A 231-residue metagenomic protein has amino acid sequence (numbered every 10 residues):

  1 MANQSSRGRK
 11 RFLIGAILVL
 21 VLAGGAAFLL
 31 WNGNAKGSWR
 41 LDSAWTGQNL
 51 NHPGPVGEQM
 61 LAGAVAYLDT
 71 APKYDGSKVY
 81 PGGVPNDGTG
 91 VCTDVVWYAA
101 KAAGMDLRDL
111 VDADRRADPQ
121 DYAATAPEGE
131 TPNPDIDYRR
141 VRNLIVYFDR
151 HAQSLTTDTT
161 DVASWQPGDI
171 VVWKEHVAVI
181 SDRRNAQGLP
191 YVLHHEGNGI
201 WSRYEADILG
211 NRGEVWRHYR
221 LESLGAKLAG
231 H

Functional and structural regions predicted by a protein language model:
N3-L22: N-terminal Sec-pathway targeting helices
V21-L30: Hydrophobic alpha-helical membrane-insertion segments, chiefly the h-region of N-terminal signal peptides
L30-I145: N-terminal capping segments
G54, L61, R116-N198: ...with weaker cross-activation on analogous glycine-rich loops/strands in unrelated enzymes
Y74, Y147-F148, H218-Y219: Aromatic side chains
T89-W97, A178-S181, Y191-H195, D207 (+1 more regions): Active-site scaffold segments
G188-H231: Low-complexity, Gly/Ser/Thr/Pro-rich intrinsically disordered linker/tail segments
